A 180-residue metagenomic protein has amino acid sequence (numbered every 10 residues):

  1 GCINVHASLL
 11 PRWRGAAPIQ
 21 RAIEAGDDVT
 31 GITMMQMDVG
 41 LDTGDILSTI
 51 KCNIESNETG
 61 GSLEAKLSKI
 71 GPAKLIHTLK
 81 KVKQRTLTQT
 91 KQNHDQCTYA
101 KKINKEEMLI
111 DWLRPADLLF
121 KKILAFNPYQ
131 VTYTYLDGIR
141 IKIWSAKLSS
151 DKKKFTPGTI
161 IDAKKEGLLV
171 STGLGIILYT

Functional and structural regions predicted by a protein language model:
G1-Y99: Donor/substrate-binding cores of folate-linked one-carbon enzymes
D28-G31, D42-T43, S48, N104-E106 (+4 more regions): A generic structural signal for well-ordered coil/turn residues at beta-strand boundaries that shape enzyme active-site
G44, T98-I103, I123, I143-W144: Short, solvent-exposed polar/charged micro-motifs at secondary-structure junctions
P72, I76, Q96, L109 (+2 more regions): A general structural signal for well-ordered alpha-helical packing
T88-K91, D111, T132: Short, hydrophobic secondary-structure boundary micro-motifs
K101-R114: Acyl-group handling in specialized metabolite and lipid biosynthesis
L113-T180: An anion-binding loop in the catalytic cleft
